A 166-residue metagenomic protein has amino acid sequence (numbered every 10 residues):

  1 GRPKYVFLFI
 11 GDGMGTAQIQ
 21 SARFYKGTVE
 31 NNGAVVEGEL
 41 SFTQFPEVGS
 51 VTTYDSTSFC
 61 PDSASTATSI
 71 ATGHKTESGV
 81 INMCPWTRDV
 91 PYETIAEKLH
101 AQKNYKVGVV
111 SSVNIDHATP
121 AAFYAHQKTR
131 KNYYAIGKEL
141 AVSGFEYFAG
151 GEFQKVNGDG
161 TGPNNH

Functional and structural regions predicted by a protein language model:
G1-H166: N-terminal catalytic scaffold of extracellular/periplasmic and nuclease hydrolases that process anionic headgroups
